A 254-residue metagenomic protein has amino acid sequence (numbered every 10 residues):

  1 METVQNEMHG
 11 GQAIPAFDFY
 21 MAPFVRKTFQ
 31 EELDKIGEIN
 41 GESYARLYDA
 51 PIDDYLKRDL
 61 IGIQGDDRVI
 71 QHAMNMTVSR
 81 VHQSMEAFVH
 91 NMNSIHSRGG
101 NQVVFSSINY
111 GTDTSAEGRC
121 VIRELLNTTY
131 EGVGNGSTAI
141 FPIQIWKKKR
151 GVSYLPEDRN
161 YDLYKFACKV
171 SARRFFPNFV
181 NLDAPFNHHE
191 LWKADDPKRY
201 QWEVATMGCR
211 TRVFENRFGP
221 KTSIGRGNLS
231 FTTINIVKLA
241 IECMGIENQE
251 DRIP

Functional and structural regions predicted by a protein language model:
M1-P254: Conserved catalytic cores of very large enzyme subunits
